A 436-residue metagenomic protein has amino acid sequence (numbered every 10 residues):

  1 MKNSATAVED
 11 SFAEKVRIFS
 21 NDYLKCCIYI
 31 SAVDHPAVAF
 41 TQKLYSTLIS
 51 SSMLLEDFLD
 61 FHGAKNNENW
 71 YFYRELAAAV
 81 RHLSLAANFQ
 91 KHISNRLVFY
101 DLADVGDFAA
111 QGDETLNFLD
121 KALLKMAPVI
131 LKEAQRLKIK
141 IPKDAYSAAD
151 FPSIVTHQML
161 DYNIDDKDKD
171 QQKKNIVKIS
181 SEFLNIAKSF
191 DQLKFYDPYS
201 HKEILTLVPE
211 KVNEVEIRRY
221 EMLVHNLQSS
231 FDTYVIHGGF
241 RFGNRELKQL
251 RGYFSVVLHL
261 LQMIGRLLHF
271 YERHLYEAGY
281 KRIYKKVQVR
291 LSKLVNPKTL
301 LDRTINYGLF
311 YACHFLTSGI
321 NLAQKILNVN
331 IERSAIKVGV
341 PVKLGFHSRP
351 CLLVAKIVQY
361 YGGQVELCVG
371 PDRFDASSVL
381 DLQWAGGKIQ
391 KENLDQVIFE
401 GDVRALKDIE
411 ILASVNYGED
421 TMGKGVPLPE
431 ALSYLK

Functional and structural regions predicted by a protein language model:
M1-A323, E419-K436: Long, compositionally biased, glycine/small-hydrophobic-enriched stretches that function as flexible linkers, tethers
I305, L309, V340-G345: Short, surface-exposed loop/turn motifs that are enriched in glycine and acidic residues and include a nearby proline
L322-E332: A short mid-domain helix/strand-loop element embedded in enzyme catalytic domains that forms or borders the active-site
E332-V342: Short amphipathic
A335, L394-Q396: Short, solvent-exposed beta-strand edge segments and adjacent coil->beta transition regions
L344-Y361, D372-E392, R404-Y417: Amphipathic alpha-helical interaction surfaces in cytosolic regulatory modules
E366-G370: Cytosolic Rossmann-like ligand/nucleotide-binding regulatory domains
I398-V403: Short beta-strand-to-loop capping motifs
